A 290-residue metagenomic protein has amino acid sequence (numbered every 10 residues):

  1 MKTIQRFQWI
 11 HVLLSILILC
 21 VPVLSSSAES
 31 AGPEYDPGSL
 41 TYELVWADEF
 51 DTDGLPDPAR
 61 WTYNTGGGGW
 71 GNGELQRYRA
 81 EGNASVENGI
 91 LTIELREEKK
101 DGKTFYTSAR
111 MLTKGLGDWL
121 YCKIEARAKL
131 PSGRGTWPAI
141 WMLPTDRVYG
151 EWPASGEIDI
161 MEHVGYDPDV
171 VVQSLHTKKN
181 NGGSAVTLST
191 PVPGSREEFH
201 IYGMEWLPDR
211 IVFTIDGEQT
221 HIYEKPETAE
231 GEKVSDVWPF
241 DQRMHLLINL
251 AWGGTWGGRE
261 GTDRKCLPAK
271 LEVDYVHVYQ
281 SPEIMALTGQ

Functional and structural regions predicted by a protein language model:
K2-L13: Bacterial N-terminal signal peptides that target proteins for export
H11-P22: Bacterial N-terminal signal peptides
L24-S27: Sec/Tat signal peptide C-region and signal peptidase I cleavage site
E29-Q290: GH16 jelly-roll
